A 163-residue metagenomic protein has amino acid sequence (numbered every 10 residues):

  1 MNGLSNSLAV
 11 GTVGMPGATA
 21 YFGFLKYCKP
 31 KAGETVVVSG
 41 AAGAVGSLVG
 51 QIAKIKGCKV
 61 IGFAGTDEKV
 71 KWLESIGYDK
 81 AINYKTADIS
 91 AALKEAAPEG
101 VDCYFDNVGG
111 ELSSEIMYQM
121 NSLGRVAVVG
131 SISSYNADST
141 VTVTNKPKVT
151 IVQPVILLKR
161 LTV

Functional and structural regions predicted by a protein language model:
N2: Glycine/small-residue-rich loop that forms an oxyanion/phosphate-binding "nest" at active or ligand-binding sites
S5-A87: Mid-domain Rossmann-like dinucleotide-binding core that forms the NAD(H)/NADP(H) cofactor-binding site
C28-P30, A97, M120-N121: A generic alpha-to-beta junction signature in SAM-dependent methyltransferases
V37, I82, D102-F105, A127: N-terminal Rossmann-like NAD(P) cofactor-binding module of classical short-chain dehydrogenase/reductase
A64, E111-V163: Glycine-rich phosphate-binding loop and adjacent beta-alpha segment of Rossmann(oid) nucleotide-cofactor-binding
K71, A91, S114, Y118: Active-site phosphate/pyrophosphate- and oxyanion-stabilizing loops and adjacent acidic/basic residues in soluble
D88-E99: Short amphipathic alpha-helix with an adjacent loop that forms part of the alpha/beta core around
